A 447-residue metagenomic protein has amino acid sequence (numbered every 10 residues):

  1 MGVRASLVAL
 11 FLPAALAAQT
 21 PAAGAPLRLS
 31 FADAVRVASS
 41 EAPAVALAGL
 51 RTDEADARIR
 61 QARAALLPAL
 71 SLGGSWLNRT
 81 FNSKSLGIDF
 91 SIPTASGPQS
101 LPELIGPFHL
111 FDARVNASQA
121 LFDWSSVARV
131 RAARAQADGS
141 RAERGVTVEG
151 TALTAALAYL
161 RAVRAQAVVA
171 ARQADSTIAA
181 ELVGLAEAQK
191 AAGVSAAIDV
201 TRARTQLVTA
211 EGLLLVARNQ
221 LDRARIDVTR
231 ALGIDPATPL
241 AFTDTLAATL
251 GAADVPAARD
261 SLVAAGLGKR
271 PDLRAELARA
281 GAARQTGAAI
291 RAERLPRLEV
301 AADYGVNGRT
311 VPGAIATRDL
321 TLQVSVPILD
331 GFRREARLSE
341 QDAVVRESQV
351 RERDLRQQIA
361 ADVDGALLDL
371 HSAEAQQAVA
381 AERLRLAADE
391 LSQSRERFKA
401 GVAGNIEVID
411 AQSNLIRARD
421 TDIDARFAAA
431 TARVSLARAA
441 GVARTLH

Functional and structural regions predicted by a protein language model:
R4-A17: Bacterial N-terminal signal peptides
A18-S75, F81-N82, Q119-A120, R134 (+5 more regions): Bacterial Sec-pathway N-terminal export signals of envelope proteins
T20-P26, G73-Q119, T245-P256, A288 (+2 more regions): Small/polar, glycine/serine/threonine/aspartate-rich low-complexity segments that form flexible
A25-L27, F31, E41, L66-P68 (+6 more regions): Envelope-exposed proteins and targeting segments
V35-S39, F90-S100, S195, D199-Q206 (+2 more regions): Amphipathic alpha-helical coiled-coil scaffold segments and their short linker/junction regions
A46-L50, R63-A64, I105-D112, L121-V148 (+8 more regions): Sec/SRP-type N-terminal targeting helices
A64, T209-P236, A373, E382-G441: Short segments within alpha-helical structural elements
V148-A265, D369, A373, E396 (+1 more regions): Periplasmic alpha-helical coiled-coil/stalk elements that build and connect Gram-negative outer-membrane
